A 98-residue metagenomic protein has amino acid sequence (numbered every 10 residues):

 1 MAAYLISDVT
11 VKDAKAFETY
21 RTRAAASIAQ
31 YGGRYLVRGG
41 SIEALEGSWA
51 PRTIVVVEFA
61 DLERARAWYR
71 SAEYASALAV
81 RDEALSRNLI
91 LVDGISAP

Functional and structural regions predicted by a protein language model:
M1-I54, F59-R70, D93-P98: Short S/T/G/P-rich N-terminal loop/turn motif that feeds into the first structured element of a domain
R66-I90: C-terminal structural segments of small proteins and small subunits
